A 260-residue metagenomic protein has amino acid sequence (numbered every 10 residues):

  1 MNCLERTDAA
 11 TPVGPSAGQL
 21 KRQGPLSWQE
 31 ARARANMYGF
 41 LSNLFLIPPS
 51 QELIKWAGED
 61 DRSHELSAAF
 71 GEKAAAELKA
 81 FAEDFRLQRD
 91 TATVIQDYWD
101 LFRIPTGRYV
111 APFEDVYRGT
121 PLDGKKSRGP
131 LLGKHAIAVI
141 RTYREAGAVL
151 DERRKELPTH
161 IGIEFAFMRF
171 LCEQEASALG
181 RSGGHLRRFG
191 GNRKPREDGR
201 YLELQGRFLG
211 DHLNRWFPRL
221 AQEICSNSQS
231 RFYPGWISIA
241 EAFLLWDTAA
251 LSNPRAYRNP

Functional and structural regions predicted by a protein language model:
M1-P260: Surface/interface-facing alpha-helical segments and adjacent flexible terminal/loop regions used for partner/assembly
